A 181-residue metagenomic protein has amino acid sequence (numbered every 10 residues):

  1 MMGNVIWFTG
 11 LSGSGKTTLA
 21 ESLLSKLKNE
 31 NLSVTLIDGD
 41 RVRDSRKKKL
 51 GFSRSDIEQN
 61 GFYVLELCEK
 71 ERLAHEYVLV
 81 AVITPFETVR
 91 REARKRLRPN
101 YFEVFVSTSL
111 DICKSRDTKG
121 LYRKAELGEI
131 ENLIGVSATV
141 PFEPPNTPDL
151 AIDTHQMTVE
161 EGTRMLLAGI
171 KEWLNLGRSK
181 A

Functional and structural regions predicted by a protein language model:
V5: Walker A (P-loop) ATP-phosphate-binding motif of ABC ATPase nucleotide-binding domains
F8: Hydrophobic anchor at the beta1->P-loop junction of P-loop NTPases
S12: The conserved Walker
K16: Conserved lysine of the Walker
E21-L65: Conserved substrate/cofactor phosphate-moiety recognition/catalytic segment in nucleotide-dependent phosphotransferases
N29, L36, Y101-E103, D149-A151: Conserved beta-strand scaffold positions in the cores of enzyme catalytic domains, especially in NTP/NDP-utilizing
S45, K49-G51, C68-E126, N132-G135: ATP-dependent NMP and nucleoside kinases share a basic, alpha-helical "lid"
S107-L110, S115-M165, W173-A181: Small-molecule kinase domains that catalyze NTP-dependent phosphoryl transfer to phosphate-bearing small molecules
